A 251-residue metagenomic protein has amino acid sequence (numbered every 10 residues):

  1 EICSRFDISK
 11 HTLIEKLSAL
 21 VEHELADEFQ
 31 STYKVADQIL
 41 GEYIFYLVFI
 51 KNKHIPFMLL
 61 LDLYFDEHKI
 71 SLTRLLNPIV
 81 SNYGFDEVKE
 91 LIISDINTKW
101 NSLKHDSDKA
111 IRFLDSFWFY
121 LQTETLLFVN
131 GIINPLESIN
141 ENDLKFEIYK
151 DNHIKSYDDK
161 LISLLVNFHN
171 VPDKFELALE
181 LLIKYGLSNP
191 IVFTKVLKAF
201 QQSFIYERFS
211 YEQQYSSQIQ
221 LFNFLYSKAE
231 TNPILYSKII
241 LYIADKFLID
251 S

Functional and structural regions predicted by a protein language model:
I2-T123, S138: C-terminal leucine-rich, beta-strand-based interaction scaffolds used for sensing/assembly
S18, D66-D86, H105-I133, E141-K184 (+2 more regions): Amphipathic alpha-helical elements of HEAT/ARM-like alpha-solenoid repeat scaffolds that form extended
